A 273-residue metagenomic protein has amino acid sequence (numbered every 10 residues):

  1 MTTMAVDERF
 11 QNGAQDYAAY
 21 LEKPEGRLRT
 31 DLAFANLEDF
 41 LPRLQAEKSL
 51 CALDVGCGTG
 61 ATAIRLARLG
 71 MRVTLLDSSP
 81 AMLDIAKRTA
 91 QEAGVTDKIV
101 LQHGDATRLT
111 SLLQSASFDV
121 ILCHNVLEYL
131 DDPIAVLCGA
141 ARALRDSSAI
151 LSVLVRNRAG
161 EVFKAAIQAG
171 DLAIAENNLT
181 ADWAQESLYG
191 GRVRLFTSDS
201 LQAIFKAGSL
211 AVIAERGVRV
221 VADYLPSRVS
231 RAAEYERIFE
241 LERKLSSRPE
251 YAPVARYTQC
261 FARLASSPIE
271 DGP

Functional and structural regions predicted by a protein language model:
M1-E47, A61, R65, I85 (+1 more regions): Conserved class I S-adenosyl-L-methionine
K48-G56: Conserved class I S-adenosyl-L-methionine
L53, A61-R108: Class I SAM-dependent methyltransferase SAM/SAH-binding core
L122: A conserved beta-strand element that flanks and buttresses the S-adenosyl-L-methionine
I134-I150: A short glycine-rich, Lys/Arg-flanked "PGG" loop and its adjoining helix->strand segment in the class I
I150-L179: Conserved class I S-adenosyl-L-methionine
R192-S209, E215: Short alpha-helix
A214-E270: A C-terminal cap/extension of S-adenosyl-L-methionine-dependent methyltransferases that defines the acceptor-substrate
